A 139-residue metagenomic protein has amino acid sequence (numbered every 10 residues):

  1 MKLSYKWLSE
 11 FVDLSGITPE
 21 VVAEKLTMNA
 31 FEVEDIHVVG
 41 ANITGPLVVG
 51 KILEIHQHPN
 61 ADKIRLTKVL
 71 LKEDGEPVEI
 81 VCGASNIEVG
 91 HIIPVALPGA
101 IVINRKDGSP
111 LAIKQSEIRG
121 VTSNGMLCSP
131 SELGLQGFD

Functional and structural regions predicted by a protein language model:
M1-D139: Phosphate-backbone binding interfaces of nucleic-acid-interacting proteins
